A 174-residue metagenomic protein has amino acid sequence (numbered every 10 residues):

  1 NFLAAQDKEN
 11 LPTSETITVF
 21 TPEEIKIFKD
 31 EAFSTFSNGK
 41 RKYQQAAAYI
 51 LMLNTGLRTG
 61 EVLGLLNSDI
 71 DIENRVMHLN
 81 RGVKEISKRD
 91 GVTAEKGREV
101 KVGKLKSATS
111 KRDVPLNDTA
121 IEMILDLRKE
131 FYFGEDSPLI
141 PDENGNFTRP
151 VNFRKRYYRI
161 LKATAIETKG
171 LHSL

Functional and structural regions predicted by a protein language model:
F2-T59, L63-L65, E73, G134 (+1 more regions): Basic, Lys/Arg- and aromatic-enriched nucleic-acid-binding interface segment
D7, T21, K29, N80 (+2 more regions): Residue-level detector of conserved, well-ordered beta-strand and adjacent loop positions that form binding/recognition
E9-L11, K101-S107, D136-L139, L161-A163: Short glycine/proline-rich turn/loop motifs
T16, R112, R149: Glycine/small-residue-rich pyrophosphate-binding loop that anchors the diphosphate of NDP-sugar donors
D30-K42, V114, E122, K129-F147 (+1 more regions): Short, basic (Lys/Arg/His-rich) helix/loop patches that form interaction surfaces in the mid-to-C-terminal regions
A46, T109-K111, S137: Short, solvent-exposed beta-strand edge segments and adjacent coil->beta transition regions
G64-K129: Conserved tyrosine-mediated DNA breakage-rejoining catalytic core shared by Y-recombinases
